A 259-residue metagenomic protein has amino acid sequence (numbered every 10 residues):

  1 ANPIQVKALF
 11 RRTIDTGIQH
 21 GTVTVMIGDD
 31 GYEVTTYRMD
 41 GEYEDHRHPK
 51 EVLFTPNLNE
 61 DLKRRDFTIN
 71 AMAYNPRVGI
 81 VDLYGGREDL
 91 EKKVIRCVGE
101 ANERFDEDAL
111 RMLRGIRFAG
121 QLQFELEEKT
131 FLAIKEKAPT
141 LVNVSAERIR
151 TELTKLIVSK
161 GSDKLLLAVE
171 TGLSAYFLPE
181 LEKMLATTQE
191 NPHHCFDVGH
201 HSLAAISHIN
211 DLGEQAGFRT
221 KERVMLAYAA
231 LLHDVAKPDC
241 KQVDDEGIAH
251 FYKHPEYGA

Functional and structural regions predicted by a protein language model:
A1-A259: Catalytic cores of the polymerase beta-like nucleotidyltransferase superfamily and closely associated nucleotide
